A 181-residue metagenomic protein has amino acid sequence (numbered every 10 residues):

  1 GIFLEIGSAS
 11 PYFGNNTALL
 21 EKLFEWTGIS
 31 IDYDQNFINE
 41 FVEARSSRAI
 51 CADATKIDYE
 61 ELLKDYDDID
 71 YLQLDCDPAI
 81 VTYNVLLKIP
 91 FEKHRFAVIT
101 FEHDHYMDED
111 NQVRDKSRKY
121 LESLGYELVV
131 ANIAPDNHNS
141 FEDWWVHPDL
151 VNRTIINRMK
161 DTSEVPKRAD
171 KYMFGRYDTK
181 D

Functional and structural regions predicted by a protein language model:
G1-E60: SAM cofactor-binding core of SAM-dependent methyltransferases, primarily the Rossmann-like beta-alpha-beta module
L19, F24-T27, D68-L74, P78-K180: Conserved acidic-Pro-Pro-aromatic motif
E40-F41, L62, Y83-L86: Hydrophobic packing residues within well-ordered alpha-helices of enzyme cores
A49-C76, I80-V81: Internal catalytic-core helix/loop-beta-alpha segment that presents or stabilizes conserved functional determinants
